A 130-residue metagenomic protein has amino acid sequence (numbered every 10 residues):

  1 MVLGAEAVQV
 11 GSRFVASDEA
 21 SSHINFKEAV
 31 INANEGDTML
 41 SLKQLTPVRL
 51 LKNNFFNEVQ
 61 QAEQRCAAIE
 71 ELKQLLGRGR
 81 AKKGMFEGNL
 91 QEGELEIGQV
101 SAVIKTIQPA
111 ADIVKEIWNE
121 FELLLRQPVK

Functional and structural regions predicted by a protein language model:
M1-K130: Conserved active-site-proximal phosphate/metal-binding subdomains
